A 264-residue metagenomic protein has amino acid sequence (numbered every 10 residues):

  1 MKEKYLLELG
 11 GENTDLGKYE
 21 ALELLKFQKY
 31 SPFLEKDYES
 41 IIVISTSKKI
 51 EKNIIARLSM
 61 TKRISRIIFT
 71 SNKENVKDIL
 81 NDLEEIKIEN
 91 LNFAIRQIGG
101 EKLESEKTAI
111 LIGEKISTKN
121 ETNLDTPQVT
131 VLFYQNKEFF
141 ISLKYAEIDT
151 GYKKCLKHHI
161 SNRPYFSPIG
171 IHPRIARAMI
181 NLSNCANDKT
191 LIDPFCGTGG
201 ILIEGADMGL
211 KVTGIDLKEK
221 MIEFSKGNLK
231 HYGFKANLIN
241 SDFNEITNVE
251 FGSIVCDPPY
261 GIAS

Functional and structural regions predicted by a protein language model:
M1-I64, T70-I79, L103, K107 (+2 more regions): Class I S-adenosyl-L-methionine-dependent methyltransferase catalytic core
I86-F140: A short N-terminal interaction module
